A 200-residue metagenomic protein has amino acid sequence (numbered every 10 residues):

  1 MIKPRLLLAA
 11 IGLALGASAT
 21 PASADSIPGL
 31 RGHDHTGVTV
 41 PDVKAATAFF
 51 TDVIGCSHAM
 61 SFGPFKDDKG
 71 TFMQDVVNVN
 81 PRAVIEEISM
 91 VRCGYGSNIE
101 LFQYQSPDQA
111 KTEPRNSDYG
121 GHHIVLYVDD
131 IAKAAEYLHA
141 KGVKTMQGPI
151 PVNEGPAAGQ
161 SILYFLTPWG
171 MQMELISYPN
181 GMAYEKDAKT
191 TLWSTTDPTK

Functional and structural regions predicted by a protein language model:
M1-A9: Bacterial N-terminal signal peptides that target proteins for export
L8-S18: Bacterial N-terminal signal peptides
A22-G29, M60-S61, I99, L126 (+1 more regions): Vicinal oxygen chelate
P28, T39-G96, K133, A140 (+1 more regions): Core segments of cupin and vicinal oxygen chelate
H33-P41, E87-Q103, T112-L138, S161-L166 (+1 more regions): Vicinal oxygen chelate
D68-M73, D108-T112, A183: A short, acidic/glycine-rich surface segment
Y104-P107, T190-T191: Short, flexible, mixed-charge acidic loops at enzyme active sites
